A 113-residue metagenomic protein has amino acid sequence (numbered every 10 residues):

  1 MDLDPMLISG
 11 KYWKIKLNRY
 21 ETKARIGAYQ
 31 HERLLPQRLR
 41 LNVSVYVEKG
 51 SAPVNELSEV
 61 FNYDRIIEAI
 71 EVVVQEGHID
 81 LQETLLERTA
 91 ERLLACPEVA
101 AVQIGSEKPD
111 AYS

Functional and structural regions predicted by a protein language model:
M1-S113: N-terminal, polar/charged subdomain of small-to-medium soluble alpha/beta proteins
